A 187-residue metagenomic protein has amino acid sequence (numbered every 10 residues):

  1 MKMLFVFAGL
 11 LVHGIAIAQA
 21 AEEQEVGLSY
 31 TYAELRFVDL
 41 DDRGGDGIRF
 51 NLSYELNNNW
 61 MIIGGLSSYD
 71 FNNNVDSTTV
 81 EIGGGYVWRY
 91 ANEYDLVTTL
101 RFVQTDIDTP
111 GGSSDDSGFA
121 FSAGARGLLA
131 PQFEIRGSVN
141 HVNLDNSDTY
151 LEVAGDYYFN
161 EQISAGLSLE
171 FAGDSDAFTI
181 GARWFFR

Functional and structural regions predicted by a protein language model:
M1-S29: Cleavable N-terminal export/targeting peptides
A18-D70: Short glycine/proline- and aromatic-enriched beta-strand/turn motifs that initiate or cap beta-hairpins
L28, A33-L35, L52, I62-G64 (+6 more regions): Membrane-embedded beta-strand positions of outer-membrane beta-barrel proteins
Y32, F37-D41, L56, L66-D70 (+6 more regions): Transmembrane beta-strands of outer-membrane beta-barrel pores
G44-I48, D76-V80, Y94, D115-F121 (+2 more regions): Residues that define the transmembrane beta-barrel architecture of outer-membrane proteins
N58-G64, A91-L96, G127-G137, Y157-L167: Repeated loop/turn-to-beta-strand initiation elements of outer-membrane beta-barrel proteins
T79-E81, G85, N92-H141: Detector for outer-membrane/organellar transmembrane beta-barrel domains, recognizing the amphipathic beta-strand
I82, L151-Q162, S175-R187: Outer-membrane beta-barrel "beta-signal"
